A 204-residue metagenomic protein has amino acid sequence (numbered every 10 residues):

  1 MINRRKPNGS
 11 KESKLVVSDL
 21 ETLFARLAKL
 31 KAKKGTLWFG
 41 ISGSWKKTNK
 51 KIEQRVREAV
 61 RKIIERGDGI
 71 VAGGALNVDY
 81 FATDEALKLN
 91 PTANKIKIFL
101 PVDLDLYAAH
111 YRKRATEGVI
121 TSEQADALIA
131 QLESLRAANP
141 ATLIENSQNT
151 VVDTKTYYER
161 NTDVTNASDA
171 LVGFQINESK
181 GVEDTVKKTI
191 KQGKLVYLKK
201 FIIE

Functional and structural regions predicted by a protein language model:
M1-K11: Short Lys/Arg-rich cationic patches that frequently serve as NLS/NoLS or arginine-rich RNA/DNA-binding motifs
G9-F39, W45-G69, G74-I203: Acidic/glycine-enriched connector segments
